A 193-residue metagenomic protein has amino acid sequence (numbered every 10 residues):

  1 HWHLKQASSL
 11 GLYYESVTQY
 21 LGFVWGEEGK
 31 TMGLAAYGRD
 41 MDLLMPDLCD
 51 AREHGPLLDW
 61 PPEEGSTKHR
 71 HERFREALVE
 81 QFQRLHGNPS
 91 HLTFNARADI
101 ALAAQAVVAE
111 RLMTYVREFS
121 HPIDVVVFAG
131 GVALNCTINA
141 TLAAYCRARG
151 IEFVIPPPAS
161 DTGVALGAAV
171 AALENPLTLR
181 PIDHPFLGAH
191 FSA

Functional and structural regions predicted by a protein language model:
H1-A98, A143-A144, A169-A193: A short helix-loop
W2-K5, L21, D99-A103, D124-V125 (+1 more regions): A short glycine/serine-rich beta->alpha loop
S8-L12, G29, A103, V107 (+4 more regions): Conserved active-site and cofactor/substrate-binding residues in soluble primary-metabolism enzymes
G87-P122: Adenine-nucleotide phosphate-binding core of ATP-dependent small-molecule kinases
E110-S192: Catalytic phosphate/nucleotide-handling subdomain of diverse soluble enzymes
